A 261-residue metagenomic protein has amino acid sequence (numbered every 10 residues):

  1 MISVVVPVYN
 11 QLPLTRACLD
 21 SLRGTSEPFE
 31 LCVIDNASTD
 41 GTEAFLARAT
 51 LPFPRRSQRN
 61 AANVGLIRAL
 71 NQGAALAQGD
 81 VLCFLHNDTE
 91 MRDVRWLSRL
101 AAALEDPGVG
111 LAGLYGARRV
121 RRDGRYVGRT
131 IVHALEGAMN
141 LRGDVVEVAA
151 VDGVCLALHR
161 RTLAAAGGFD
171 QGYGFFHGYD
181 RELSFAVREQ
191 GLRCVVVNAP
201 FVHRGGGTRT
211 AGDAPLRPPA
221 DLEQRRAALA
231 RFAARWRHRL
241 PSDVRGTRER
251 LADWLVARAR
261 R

Functional and structural regions predicted by a protein language model:
D20-F29: Short, acidic, metal-binding catalytic loop of nucleotide-sugar glycosyltransferases
D35-A44: A conserved acidic beta->alpha catalytic loop
N60-A77: Glycine-rich, basic loop-to-helix element that forms the pyrophosphate-binding segment of sugar-nucleotide handling
L82: Short aromatic/hydrophobic "clamp" motif used to bind/position activated sugar donors
E90, A150-C155, R160, A164-H203: Donor nucleotide-sugar recognition loop
E90, V94-V127: Conserved donor NDP-sugar-binding/catalytic core segment of glycosyltransferases
A112-L114, G128-A149: Short, flexible, basic/aromatic active-site loop/helix in glycosyltransferases
V120, E182-R261: Active-site-adjacent helix/loop segment of glycosyltransferases that harbors family-specific signature motifs
